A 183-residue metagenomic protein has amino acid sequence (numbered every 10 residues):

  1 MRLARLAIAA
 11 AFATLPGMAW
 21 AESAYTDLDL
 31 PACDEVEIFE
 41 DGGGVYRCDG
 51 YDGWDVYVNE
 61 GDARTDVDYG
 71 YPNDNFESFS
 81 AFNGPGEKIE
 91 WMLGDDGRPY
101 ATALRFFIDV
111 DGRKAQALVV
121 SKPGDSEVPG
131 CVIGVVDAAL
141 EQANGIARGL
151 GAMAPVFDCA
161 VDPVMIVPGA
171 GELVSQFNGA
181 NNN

Functional and structural regions predicted by a protein language model:
R2-I8, M18-E77: Charge-rich, low-complexity N-terminal segments
A11-T14: Repetitive helical segments and hydrophobic/amphipathic motifs
L28, G43, S126, M153-A154: Disulfide-bonded cysteine motifs in exported proteins
A32-D34, R47-D49, G130-V132, M153 (+1 more regions): Sequence contexts marking disulfide-bonded cysteines in secreted/extracellular proteins
N75-E141, G145: Short helix/strand-capping turn motifs
V135-N183: C-terminal partner/receptor-binding element of secreted or periplasmic proteins
